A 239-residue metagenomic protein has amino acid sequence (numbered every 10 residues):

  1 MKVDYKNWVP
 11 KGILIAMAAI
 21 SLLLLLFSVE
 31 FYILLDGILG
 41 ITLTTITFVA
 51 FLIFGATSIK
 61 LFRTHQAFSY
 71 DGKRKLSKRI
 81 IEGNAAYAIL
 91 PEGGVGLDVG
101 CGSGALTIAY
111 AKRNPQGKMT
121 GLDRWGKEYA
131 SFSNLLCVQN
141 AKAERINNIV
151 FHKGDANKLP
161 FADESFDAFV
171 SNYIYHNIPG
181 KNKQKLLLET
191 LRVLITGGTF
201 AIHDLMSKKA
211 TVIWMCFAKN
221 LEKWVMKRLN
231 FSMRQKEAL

Functional and structural regions predicted by a protein language model:
T57-I80: Class I SAM-dependent methyltransferase Rossmann-like catalytic core, especially the SAM/SAH-binding loop
K75-G93: Conserved alpha-helix/loop element of class I SAM-dependent methyltransferases that forms part of the SAM/SAH-binding
P91, N114, I178-G180, L194-T196: Helix-to-beta-strand junctions that scaffold the AdoMet/dcAdoMet cofactor pocket in Class I SAM-dependent enzymes
G93-G102, T120: Conserved class I S-adenosyl-L-methionine
S103-P115: Conserved SAM-binding loop of SAM-dependent methyltransferases across substrates and taxa, primarily the Class I
N157-F169: A short acidic, Gly/Pro-enriched loop at the edge of an enzyme's catalytic core that lines a small-molecule cofactor
Q184-T196: A short glycine-rich, Lys/Arg-flanked "PGG" loop and its adjoining helix->strand segment in the class I
G197-D204: Conserved beta-strand signature within the Rossmann-like core of class I S-adenosyl-L-methionine
